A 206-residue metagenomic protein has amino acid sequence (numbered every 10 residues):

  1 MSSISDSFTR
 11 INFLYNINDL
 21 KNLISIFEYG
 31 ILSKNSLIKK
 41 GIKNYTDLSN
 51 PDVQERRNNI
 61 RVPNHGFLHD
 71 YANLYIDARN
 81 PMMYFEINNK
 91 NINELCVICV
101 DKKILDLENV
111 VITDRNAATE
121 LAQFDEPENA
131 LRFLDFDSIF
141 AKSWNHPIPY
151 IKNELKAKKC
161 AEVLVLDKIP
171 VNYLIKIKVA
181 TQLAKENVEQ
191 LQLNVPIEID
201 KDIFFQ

Functional and structural regions predicted by a protein language model:
M1-Q206: Active-site-proximal loop/hinge segments that shape catalytic or ion-binding/gating pockets
